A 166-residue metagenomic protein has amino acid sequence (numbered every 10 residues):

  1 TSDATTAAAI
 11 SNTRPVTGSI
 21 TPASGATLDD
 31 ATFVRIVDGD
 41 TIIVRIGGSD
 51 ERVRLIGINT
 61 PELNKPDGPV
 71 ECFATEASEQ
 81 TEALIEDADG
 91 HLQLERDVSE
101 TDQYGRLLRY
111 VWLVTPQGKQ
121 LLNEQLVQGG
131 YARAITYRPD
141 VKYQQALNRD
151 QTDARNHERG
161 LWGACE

Functional and structural regions predicted by a protein language model:
T1-E166: Small beta-barrel nucleic-acid-binding modules, primarily SNase/OB-fold domains and secondarily Tudor-like barrels
